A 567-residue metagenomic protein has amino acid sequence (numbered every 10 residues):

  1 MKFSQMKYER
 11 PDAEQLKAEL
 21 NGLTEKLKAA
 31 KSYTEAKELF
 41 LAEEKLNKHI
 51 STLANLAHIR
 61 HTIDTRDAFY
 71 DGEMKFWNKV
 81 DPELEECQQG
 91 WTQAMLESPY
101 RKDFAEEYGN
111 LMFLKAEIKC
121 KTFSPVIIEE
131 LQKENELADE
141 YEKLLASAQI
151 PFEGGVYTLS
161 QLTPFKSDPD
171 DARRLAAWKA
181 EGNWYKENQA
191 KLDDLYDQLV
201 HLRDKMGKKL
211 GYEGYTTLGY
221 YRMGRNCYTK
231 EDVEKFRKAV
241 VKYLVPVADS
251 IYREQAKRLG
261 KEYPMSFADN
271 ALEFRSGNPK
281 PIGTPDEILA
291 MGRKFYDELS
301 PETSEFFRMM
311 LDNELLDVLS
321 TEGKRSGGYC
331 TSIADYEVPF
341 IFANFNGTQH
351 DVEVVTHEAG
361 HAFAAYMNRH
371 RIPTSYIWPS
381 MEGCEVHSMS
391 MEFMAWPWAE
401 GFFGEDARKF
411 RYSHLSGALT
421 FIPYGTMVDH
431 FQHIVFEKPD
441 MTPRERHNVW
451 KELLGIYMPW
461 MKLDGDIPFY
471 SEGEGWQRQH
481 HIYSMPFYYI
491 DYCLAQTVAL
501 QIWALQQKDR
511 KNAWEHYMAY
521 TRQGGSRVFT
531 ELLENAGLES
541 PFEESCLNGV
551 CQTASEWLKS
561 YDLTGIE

Functional and structural regions predicted by a protein language model:
M1-N278, L563-E567: A well-structured
F113, C227, V355, F363 (+6 more regions): C-terminal, non-catalytic "cap/extension" segments appended to globular domains
T122-F123, E181-N188, Y228-E234, A271-P281 (+5 more regions): Glycine- and acidic
Y157-R174, P281-T356, H361-A365, I467-P468: Active-site-adjacent "gating/activation" loops or surface patches in catalytic cores
V241-Y243, N368, P379-A407, H414-S416 (+2 more regions): Post-HExxH zinc-binding segment in Zn-dependent metallohydrolases
A256-R275, M309-L319, S380-G383, S413-S416 (+4 more regions): A glycine-rich phosphate-binding loop feature that marks nucleotide/adenosyl-phosphate handling sites
K261-S266, A271-L272, S276-M291, A399 (+3 more regions): Long, K/E/R/D-enriched contiguous segments that form extended
G360-T374, M394: Catalytic Zn2+-binding segment of zinc metalloproteases
